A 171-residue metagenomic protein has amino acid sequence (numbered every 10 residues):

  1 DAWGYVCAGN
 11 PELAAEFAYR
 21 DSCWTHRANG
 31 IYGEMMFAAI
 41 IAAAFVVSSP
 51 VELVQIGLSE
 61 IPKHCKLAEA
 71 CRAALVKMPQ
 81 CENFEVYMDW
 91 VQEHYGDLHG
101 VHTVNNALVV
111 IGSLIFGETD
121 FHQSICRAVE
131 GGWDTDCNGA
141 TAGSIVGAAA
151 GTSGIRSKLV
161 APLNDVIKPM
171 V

Functional and structural regions predicted by a protein language model:
A2-P11, Y19-W24, A38-G132: Accessory "access/gating" subregions that flank catalytic or transport cores
A15-E16, S157: Short amphipathic alpha-helical leader/targeting segments
H26-N29, M35-A38, A42, G112-V171: Catalytic phosphate/nucleotide-handling subdomain of diverse soluble enzymes
